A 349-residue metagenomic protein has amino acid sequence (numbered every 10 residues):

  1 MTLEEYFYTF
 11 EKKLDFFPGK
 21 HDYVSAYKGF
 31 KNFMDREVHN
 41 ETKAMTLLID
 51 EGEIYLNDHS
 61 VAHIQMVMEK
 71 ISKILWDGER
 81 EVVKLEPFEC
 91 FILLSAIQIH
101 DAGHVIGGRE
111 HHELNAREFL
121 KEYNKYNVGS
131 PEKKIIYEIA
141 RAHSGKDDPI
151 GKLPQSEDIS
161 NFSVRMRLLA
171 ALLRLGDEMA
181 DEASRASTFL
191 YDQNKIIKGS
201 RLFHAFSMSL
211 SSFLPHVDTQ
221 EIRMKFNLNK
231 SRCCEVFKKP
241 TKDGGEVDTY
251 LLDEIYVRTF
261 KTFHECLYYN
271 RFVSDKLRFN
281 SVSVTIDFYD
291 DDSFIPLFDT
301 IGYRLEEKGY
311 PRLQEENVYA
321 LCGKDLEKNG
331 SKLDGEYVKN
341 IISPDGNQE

Functional and structural regions predicted by a protein language model:
M1-L14, P18-M34, Q193-E349: C-terminal effector/catalytic modules and regulatory tails appended to multi-domain proteins
M1-R109: Acidic/His-rich, divalent-metal-binding segments that scaffold phosphate/diphosphate chemistry
I49, I54, I64, I71-I74 (+14 more regions): Weak global preference for isoleucine
S60, E110, F189, F237-K238: Poly-acidic low-complexity segments
V61-I64, S130, L169, D253-Y256: Generic detection of long, well-ordered alpha-helical segments
V67, I71, N115-A116, I255 (+1 more regions): Hydrophobic residues within well-ordered alpha-helices
R80-Q220: Divalent metal-dependent catalytic cores for phosphoryl transfer on phosphate-bearing substrates
